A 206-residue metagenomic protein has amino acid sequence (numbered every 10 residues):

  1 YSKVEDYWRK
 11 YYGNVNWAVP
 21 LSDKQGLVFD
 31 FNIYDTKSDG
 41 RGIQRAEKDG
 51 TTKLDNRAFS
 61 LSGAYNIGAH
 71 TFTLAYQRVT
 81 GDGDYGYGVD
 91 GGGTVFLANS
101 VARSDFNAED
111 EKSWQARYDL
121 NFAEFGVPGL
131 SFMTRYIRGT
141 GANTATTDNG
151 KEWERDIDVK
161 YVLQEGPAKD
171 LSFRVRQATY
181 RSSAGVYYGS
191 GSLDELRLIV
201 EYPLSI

Functional and structural regions predicted by a protein language model:
S2-Y11, A108-K112, T140-W153, A184-S192: Solvent-exposed loop/turn segments connecting transmembrane beta-strands in outer-membrane beta-barrel proteins
Y7-R9, A18-N99, R103-E109, V175-L198: Outer-membrane beta-barrel translocator/channel fold
G13, A116, I157-Y161, S192-I206: Outer-membrane beta-barrel "beta-signal"
N14, D30, T73, R117 (+4 more regions): Generic structural signal for residues positioned in beta-strands
W17-F29, G68, A123-L130, Q164-F173 (+1 more regions): Short loop/turn motifs that connect adjacent beta-strands in outer-membrane beta-barrel proteins
A18-P20, T36, V79, N121-A123 (+4 more regions): Generic structural motif
F29-F31, L74, T134-A145, L193-I206: Short flexible/disordered coil segments
E111-D170: C-terminal hydrophobic structural anchor segments that stabilize assembly/packing rather than catalytic chemistry
